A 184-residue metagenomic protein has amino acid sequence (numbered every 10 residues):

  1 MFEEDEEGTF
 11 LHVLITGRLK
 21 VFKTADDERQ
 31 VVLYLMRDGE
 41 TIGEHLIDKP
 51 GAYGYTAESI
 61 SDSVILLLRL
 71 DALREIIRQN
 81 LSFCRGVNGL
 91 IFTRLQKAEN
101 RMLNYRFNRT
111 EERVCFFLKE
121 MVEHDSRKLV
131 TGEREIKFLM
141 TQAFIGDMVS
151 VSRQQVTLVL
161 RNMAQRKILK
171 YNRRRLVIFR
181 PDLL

Functional and structural regions predicted by a protein language model:
M1-S61: Cyclic nucleotide-binding regulatory domains
L11-L14, I65, L73, I145 (+2 more regions): Hydrophobic packing within well-folded, soluble alpha/beta domains
H12, Y34, E58, L66 (+3 more regions): Residues that recognize and position ribonucleotide moieties
T16, E40, D71-A72, A143 (+1 more regions): Alpha-helix/helix-capping structural signal
Y34-F92, Q96: Cyclic-nucleotide recognition modules
S82-M148: Polybasic "coupling" helices that flank or enter modular domains
E123-L184: Phosphate-/nucleic-acid-contacting segments
